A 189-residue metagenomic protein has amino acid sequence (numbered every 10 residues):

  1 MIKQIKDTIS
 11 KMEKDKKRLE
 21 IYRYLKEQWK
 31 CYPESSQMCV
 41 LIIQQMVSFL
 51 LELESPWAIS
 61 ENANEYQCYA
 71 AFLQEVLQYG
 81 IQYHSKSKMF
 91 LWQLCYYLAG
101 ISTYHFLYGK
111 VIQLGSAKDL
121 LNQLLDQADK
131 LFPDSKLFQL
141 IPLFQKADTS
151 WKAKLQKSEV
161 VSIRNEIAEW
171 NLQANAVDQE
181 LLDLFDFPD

Functional and structural regions predicted by a protein language model:
M1-S10, K30-S60, S85-L107, P133-K154 (+1 more regions): Amphipathic alpha-helical repeat scaffolds of TPR domains
K6-K14, Y22, K26, Q78 (+3 more regions): Amphipathic alpha-helical repeat scaffolds
K11-L25, N62-E75, L114-L120: Helix-turn-helix repeat elements of alpha-solenoid scaffolds
Y32, L77-G80, H84, L125-F132 (+1 more regions): Alpha-helical junction/boundary sensor with strong preference for TPR arrays
S60-Y66, L73-H84, G109, L124-L125: Short secondary-structure capping micro-motifs at structural edges
V111-F132: Short secondary-structure subsegments characteristic of cysteine-rich extracellular domains
T149-E169: Accessory, usually C-terminal, subdomains that scaffold auxiliary metal cofactors
